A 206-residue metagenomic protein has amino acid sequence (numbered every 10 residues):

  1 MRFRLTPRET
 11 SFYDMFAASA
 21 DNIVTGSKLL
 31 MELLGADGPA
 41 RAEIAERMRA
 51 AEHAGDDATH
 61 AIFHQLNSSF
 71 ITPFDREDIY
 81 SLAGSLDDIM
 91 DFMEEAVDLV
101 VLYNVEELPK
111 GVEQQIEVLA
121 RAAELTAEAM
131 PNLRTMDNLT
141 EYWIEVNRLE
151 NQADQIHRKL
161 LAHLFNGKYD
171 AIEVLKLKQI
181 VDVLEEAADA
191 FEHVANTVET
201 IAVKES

Functional and structural regions predicted by a protein language model:
M1-S206: Cytosolic, long alpha-helical scaffolding segments
